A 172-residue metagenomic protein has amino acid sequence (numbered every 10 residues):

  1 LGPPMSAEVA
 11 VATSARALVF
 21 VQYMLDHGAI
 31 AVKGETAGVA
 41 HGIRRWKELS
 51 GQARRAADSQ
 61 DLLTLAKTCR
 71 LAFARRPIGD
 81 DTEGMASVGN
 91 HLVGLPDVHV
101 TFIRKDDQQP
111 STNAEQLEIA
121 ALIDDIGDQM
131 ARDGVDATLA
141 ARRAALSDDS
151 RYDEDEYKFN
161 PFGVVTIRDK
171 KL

Functional and structural regions predicted by a protein language model:
L1-A7: Long, hydrophobic/aromatic-enriched structural stretches that serve as scaffold segments
V9-V21, Q116-I126: Well-ordered, non-membrane alpha-helical segments in soluble/globular domains
A12-L49, A57: Contiguous hydrophobic, core-forming segments of folded domains
A37-K171: Aromatic/basic-lined ligand-recognition segments that form π-stacking hydrophobic pockets flanked by Lys/Arg to engage
